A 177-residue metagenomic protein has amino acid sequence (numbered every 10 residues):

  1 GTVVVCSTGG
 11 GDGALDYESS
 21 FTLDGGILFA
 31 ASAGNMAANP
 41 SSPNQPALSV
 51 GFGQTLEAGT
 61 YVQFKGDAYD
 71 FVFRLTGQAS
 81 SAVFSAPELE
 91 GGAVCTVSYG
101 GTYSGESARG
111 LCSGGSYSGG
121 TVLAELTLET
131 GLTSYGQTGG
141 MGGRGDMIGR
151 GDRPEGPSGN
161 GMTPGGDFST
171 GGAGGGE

Functional and structural regions predicted by a protein language model:
G1-E177: A composition-driven surface/loop motif
